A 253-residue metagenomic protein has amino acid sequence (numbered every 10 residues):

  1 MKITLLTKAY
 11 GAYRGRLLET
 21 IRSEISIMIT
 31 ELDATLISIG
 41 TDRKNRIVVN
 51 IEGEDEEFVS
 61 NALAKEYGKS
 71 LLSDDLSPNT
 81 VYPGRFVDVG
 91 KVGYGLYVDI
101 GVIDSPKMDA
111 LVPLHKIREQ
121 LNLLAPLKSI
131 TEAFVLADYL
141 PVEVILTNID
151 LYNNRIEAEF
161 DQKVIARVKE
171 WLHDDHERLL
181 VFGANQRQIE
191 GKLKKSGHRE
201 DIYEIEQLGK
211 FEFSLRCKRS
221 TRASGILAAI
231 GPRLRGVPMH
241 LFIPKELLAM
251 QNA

Functional and structural regions predicted by a protein language model:
M1-G68, I130-A253: OB-fold/S1-family RNA-binding modules
R46-E52, E56-T147: S1/OB-fold single-stranded RNA-binding interface
